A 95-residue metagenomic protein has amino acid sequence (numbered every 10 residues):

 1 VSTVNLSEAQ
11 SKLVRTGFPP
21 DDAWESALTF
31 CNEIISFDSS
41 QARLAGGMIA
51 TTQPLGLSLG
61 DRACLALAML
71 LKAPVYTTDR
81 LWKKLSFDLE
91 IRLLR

Functional and structural regions predicted by a protein language model:
V1-L55, A63-A73, L85-D88: PIN-domain endoribonuclease scaffold, especially VapC-family toxins
G60: Glycine-rich, Arg-bearing micro-motifs that act as flexible, cationic patches
T78-W82: Short, polar loop motifs at secondary-structure junctions
